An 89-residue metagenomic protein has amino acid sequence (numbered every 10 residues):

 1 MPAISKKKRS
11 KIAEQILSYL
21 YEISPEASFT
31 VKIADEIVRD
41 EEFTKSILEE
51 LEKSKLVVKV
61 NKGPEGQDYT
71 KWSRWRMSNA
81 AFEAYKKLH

Functional and structural regions predicted by a protein language model:
M1-L17: Short alpha-helical segments that sit at the start of domains
P2-A3, E36, E65, H89: Long, compositionally biased intrinsically disordered regions
S18-P25: Short, locally clustered residues in the helix-turn-helix/winged-helix DNA-binding domain
P25-E36: Short acidic, hydrophobic short linear motifs in intrinsically disordered regions
V38-K53: Short amphipathic alpha-helical interaction segments
E52-P64: A short, conserved structural fragment
N61-S73: Short, Lys/Arg-rich nucleic-acid/phosphate-binding segment
S73-H89: Short, amphipathic alpha-helical interaction segments positioned at domain boundaries
